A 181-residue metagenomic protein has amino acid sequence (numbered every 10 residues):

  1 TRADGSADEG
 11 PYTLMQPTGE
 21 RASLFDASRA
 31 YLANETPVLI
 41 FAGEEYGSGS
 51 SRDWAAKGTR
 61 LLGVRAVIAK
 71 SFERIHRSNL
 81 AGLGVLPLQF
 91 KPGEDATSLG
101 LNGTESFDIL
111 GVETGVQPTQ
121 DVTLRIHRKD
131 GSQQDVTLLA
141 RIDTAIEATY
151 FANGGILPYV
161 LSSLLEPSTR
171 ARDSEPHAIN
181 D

Functional and structural regions predicted by a protein language model:
T1-D173, H177-D181: Fe-S-dependent hydro-lyases/dehydratases of central metabolism
